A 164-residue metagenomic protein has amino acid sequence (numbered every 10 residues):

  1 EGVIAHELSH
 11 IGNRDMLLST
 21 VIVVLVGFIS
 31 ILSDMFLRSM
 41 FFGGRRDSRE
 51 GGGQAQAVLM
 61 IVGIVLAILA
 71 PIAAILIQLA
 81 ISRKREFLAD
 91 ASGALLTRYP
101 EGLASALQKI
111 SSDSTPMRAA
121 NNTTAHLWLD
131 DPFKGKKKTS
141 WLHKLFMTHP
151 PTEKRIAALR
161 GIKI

Functional and structural regions predicted by a protein language model:
E1-G2: Short pre-active-site segment immediately N-terminal to the catalytic Zn-binding motif
A5-V23, F36, E101: Catalytic Zn2+-binding segment of zinc metalloproteases
H6, A89, P151: Divalent metal-coordination and catalytic microenvironments
R14-L18, M35, F42, A157-G161: Short, function-defining helix-loop hinge/capping sites that tune catalysis or transport
S33-G102: Metalloprotease/metallohydrolase-associated module, dominated by Zn2+-dependent proteases
G43-Q54, A80, A94-I164: Active-site-proximal gating segments in proteases and membrane effectors
